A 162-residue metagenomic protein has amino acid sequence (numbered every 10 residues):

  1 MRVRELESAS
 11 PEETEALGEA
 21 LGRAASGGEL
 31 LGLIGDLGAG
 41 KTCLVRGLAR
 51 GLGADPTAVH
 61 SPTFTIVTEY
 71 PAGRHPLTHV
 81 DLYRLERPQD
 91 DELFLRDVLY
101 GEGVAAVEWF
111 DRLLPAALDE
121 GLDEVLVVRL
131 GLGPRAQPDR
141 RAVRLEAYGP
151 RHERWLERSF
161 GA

Functional and structural regions predicted by a protein language model:
M1-A20: N-terminal pre-Walker A segment at the start of P-loop NTPase domains
R4, P88-D91, R96-A162: Short phosphate-coordinating micro-motif centered on Lys-Gly-acidic
L21-G28: Phosphate-binding P-loop
L31-L33: Hydrophobic anchor at the beta1->P-loop junction of P-loop NTPases
L37: The conserved Walker
K41: Conserved lysine of the Walker
V59-T63, V67-F110: Conserved nucleotide-sensing/catalytic segment adjacent to the nucleotide-binding pocket in NTP-handling enzymes
